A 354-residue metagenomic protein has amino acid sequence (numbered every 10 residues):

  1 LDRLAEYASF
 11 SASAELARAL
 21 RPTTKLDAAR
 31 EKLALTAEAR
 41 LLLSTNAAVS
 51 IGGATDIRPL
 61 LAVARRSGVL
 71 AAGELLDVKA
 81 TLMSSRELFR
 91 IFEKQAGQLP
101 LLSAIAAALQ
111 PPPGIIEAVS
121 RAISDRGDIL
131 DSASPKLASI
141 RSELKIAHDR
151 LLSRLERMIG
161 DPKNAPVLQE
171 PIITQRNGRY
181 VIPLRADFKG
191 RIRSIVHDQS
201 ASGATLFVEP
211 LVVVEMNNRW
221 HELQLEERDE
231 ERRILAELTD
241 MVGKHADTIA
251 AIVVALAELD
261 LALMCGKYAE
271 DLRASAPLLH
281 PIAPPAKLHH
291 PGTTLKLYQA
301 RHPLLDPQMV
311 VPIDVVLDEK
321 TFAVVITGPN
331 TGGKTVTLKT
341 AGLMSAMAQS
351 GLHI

Functional and structural regions predicted by a protein language model:
L1-I140, H245-T248, I252-A269, R273 (+1 more regions): Conserved amphipathic alpha-helical "coupling/scaffold" segments that transmit conformational changes between domains
P111-S124, E215-A236: Extended, charged coiled-coil "arm/hinge" scaffolds of SMC/Rad50-like chromosome-maintenance ATPases and other large
A138-K189: Extended, Lys/Arg-enriched charged tracts that mediate electrostatic binding to polyanionic substrates
I159-R176, G266-Q299: Long, charged, glycine-rich C-terminal linkers/tails
E170, G178, I182-S202, L206-V208 (+2 more regions): Gly/Lys-enriched N-terminal cap/neck module of very large, oligomeric protein machines
L184-F188, P210-V212, Q299-R301, E319: Flexible glycine-/small-residue-rich
Q224-E258: Non-transmembrane, heptad-repeat alpha-helical coiled-coil rod segments that act as dimerization/spacing scaffolds
L272, I282-I354: ATPase nucleotide-binding head domains, primarily ABC-like/P-loop NTPase cores
